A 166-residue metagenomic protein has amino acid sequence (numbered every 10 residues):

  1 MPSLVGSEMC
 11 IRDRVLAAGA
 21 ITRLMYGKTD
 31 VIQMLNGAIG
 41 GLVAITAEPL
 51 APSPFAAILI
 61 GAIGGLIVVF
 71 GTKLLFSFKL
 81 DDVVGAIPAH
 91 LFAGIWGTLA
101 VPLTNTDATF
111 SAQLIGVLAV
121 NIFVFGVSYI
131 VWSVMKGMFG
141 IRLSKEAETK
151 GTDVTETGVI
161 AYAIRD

Functional and structural regions predicted by a protein language model:
M1-I11: Single conserved hydrophobic/aromatic residue that forms the stacking wall/gate of nucleotide- or nucleobase-binding
R12-R23, A38-I45, P49, G61-L74 (+4 more regions): Transmembrane alpha-helical segments of multi-pass membrane transport proteins and ion-pumping complexes
T22-Q33, S53, L75-D82: Membrane-helix interface "capping/anchor" motifs
T29-I39, V84-A89: Cytoplasmic-side transmembrane-helix entry/capping segments in multi-pass membrane proteins
G37, H90, L114, M138: Hydrophobic, well-ordered secondary-structure elements that form the walls of internal hydrophobic environments
T46-A56, T106-A108: Helix-coil boundary and interhelical linker segments in multi-pass alpha-helical membrane proteins
D107-I122: Structural signal for the N-terminal portions of transmembrane helices and their immediately preceding loop/interface
M135-D166: Extramembrane terminal tails and long inter-domain/linker segments of multi-pass membrane proteins
